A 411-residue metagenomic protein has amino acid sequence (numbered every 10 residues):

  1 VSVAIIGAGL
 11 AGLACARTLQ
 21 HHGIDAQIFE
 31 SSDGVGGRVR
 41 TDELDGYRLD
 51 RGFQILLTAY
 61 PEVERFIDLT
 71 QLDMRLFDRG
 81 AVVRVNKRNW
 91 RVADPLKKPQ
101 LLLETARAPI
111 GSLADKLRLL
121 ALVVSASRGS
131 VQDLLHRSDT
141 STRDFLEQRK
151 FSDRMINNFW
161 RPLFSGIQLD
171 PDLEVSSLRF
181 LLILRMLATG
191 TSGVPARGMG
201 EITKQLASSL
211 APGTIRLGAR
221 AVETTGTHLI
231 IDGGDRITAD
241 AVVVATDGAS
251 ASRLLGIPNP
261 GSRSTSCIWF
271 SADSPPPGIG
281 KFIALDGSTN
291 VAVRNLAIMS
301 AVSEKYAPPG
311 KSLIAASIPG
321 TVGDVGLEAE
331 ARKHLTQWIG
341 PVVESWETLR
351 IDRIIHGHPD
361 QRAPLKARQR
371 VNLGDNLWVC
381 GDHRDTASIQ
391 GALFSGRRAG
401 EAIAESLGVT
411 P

Functional and structural regions predicted by a protein language model:
S2-I28: N-terminal Rossmann-like FAD-binding beta1-loop-alpha1 element of flavoenzymes
L10-A11, V35, S395: Hydrophobic/small residue at the entry helix of a nucleotide-binding pocket
Q20-L44: Glycine-rich FAD pyrophosphate-binding loop
Q54-P61, L134-T140, R149, R185-S208 (+1 more regions): Short beta-strand to alpha-helix junction loop
Y60-E64, D68, D73-L173, L187-T189: Mobile amphipathic helical/loop "lid" adjacent to a hydrophobic cofactor/ligand pocket
F180-H228, G233, I237-D240: Helical element adjacent to the flavin cofactor pocket in flavoenzyme catalytic cores
V222-A329, Q337-W338: Mid-domain catalytic core of redox enzymes that form a hydrophobic substrate pocket/lid adjacent to a catalytic redox
M299, S303-P411: Conserved flavin/dinucleotide-binding core of flavoenzymes
